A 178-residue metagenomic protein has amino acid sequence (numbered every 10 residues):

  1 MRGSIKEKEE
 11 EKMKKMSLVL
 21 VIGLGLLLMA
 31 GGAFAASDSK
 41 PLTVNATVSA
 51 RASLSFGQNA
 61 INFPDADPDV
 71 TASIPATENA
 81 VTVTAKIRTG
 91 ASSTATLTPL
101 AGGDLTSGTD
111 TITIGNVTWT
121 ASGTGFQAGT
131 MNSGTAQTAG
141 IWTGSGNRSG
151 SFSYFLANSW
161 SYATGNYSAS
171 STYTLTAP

Functional and structural regions predicted by a protein language model:
M1-K12: Short, Lys/Arg-enriched N-terminal segments with co-localized hydrophobic residues within the first ~10-30 amino acids
E11-L20: Bacterial N-terminal signal peptides that target proteins for export
I22-G23, A33: Cleavable N-terminal signal peptides
F34-T113, T120, G125-P178: N-terminal small/polar-rich segments of proteins
